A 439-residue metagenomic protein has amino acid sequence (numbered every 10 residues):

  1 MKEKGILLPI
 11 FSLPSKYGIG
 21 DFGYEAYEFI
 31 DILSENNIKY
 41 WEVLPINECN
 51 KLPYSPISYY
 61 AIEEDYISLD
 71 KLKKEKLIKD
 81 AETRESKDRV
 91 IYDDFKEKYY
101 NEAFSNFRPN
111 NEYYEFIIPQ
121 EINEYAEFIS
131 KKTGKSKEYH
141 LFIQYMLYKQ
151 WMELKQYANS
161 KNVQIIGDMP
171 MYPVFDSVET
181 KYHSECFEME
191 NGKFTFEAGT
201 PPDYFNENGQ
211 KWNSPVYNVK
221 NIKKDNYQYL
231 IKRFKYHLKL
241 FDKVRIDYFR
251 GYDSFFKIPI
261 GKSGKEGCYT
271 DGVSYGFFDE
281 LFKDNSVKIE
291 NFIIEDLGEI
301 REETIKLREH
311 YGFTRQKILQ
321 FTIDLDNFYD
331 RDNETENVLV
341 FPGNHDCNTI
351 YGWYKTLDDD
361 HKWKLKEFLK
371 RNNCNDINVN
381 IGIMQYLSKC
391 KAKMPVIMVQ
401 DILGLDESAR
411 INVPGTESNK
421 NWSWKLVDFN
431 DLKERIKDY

Functional and structural regions predicted by a protein language model:
M1-S184: Acidic/aromatic-lined carbohydrate-recognition and catalytic surfaces of CAZymes acting on diverse glycans
E3-L7, Y40-E42, N162-I166, K243-R245 (+4 more regions): Structural preference for beta-strand elements that scaffold enzyme active sites
E42-K51, M169-F175, D247-Y252, E295-G298 (+1 more regions): Short, solvent-exposed turn/loop segments enriched in Gly/Ser/Thr/Pro and often Arg
P53-A81, T180-Y204, G267-F278, F313-L325: Acidic, His- and aromatic-enriched active-site or binding-groove loops in soluble protein domains that engage sugars
R108-P109, Y113, Q120, Q164-Q228 (+2 more regions): Substrate-binding/active-site clefts of carbohydrate-active enzymes
L147-Y157, D225-F313: Active-site neighborhood of glycoside hydrolase catalytic domains
I289, D296-E407, N421, K425: Conserved alpha/beta catalytic core and glycan-binding cleft of carbohydrate-active enzymes
L403-I436: Low-complexity, glycine/alanine/valine/leucine- and proline-rich hydrophobic stretches
